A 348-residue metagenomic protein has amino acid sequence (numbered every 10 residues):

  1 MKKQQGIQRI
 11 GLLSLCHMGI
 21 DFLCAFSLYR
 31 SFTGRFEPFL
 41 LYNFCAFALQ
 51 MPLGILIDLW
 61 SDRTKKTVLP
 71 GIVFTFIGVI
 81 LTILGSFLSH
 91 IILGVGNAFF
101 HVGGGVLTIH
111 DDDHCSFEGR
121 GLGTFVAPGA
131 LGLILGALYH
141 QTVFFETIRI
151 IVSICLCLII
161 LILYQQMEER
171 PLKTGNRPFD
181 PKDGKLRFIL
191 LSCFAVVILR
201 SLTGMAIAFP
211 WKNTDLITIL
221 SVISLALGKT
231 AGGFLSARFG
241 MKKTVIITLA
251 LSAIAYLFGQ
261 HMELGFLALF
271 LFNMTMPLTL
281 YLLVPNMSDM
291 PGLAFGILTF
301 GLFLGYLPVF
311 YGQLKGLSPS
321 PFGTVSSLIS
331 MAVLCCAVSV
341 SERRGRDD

Functional and structural regions predicted by a protein language model:
K2-N43, F47, L199-W211, V309: Helix-loop boundary and gating motifs at the non-cytosolic
M18, G78, G85-G103, M262-P277: Hydrophobic core of transmembrane alpha-helices in multi-pass small-molecule transporters, especially MFS/SLC-type
E37-D58, I219-A231: Central cavity-lining transmembrane alpha-helices of secondary-active solute carriers, predominantly the Major
L59-V73, A237-A250: Cytoplasmic membrane-interface "Motif A"-like loop-to-helix N-cap segments of 12-TM Major Facilitator Superfamily
A98-D113, N273-D289: Intracellular juxtamembrane helix-capping segments at the cytosolic ends of symmetry-related transmembrane helices
S116-Q141, G292-G312: Glycine-rich segments within core transmembrane alpha-helices of 12-TM secondary carriers
E146-Q166, S320-S341: Symmetry-related core transmembrane helices of the 12-TM Major Facilitator Superfamily/SLC fold
K243-T279: C-terminal transmembrane helical hairpin of 12-TM major facilitator-type secondary transporters
